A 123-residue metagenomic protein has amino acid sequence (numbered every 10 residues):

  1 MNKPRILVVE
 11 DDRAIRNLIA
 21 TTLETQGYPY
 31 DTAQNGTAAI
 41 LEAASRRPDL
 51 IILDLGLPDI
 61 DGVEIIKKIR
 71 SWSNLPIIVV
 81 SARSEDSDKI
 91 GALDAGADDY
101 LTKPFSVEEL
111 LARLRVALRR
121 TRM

Functional and structural regions predicted by a protein language model:
M1-M123: N-terminal/domain-start alpha-helical segments
